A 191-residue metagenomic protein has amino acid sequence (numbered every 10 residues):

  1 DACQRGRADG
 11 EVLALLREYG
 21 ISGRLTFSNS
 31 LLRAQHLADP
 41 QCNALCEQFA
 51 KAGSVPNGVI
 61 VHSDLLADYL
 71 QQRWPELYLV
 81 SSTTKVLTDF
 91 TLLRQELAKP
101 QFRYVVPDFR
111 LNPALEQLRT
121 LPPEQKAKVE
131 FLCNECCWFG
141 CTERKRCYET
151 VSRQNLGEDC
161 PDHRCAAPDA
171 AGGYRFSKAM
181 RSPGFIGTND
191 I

Functional and structural regions predicted by a protein language model:
D1-E96, F102-I191: Active-site pocket-lining/capping segments in soluble small-molecule metabolic enzymes
